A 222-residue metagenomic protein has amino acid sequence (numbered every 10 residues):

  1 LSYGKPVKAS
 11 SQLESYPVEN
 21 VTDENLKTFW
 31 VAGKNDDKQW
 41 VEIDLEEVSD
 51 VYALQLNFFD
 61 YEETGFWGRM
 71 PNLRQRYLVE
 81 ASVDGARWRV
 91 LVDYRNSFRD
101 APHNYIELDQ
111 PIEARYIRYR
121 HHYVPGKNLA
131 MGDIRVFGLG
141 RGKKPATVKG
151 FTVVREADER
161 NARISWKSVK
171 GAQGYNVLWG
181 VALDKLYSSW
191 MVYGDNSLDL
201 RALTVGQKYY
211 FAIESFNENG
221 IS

Functional and structural regions predicted by a protein language model:
L1, S11, Y16, D23-V92 (+4 more regions): Aromatic, loop-rich ligand-recognition surfaces of beta-strand-rich domains
V51, Y175, Y209-I213: Short beta-strand segments enriched for Tyr within beta-sheet-rich domains, predominantly fibronectin type III
R87-R89, L186-W190, I221: Tryptophan-centered short beta-strand motifs
F98-H103, M191-L198: Short, solvent-exposed loop/turn segments in extracellular or other extracytoplasmic domains
G126-N128, N219-S222: Short, exposed coil/turn segments at beta-strand boundaries within extracellular/luminal domains
R160-A172: Conserved aromatic anchor
V169-G194: Extracellular low-complexity, O-glycosylation-prone stalks/linkers
L200-I221: Beta-strand-rich modules
